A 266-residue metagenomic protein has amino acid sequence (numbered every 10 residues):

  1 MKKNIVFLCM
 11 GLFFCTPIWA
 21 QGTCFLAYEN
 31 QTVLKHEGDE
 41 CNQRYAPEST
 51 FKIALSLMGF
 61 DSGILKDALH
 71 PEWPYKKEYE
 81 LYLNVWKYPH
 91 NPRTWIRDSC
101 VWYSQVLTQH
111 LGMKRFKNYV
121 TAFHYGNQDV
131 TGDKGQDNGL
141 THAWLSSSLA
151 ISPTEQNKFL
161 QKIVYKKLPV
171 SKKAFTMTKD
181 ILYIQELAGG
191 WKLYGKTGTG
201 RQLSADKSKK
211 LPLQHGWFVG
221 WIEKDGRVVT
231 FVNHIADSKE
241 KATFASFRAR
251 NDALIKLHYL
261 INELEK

Functional and structural regions predicted by a protein language model:
M1-N4: Positively charged n-region of N-terminal signal peptides that target proteins for export
F7-L8, I18, K52: Cleavable N-terminal signal peptides
I18-D39, V219-E223, N233: A short, well-structured edge-of-sheet supersecondary motif
Q43-R44, Q109-K114, V164-K266: Structured C-terminal helix/loop/strand segments within mature extracytoplasmic catalytic/sensor domains
Y45-L69, W95, Q156, F231: Active-site SXXK
D61-E78, V170-F175: Short, well-structured active-site flanking segments
Y88, P92, T108-Y165: Mid-domain, small-residue-enriched loop/turn segments at the edges of structured enzyme/sensor domains
